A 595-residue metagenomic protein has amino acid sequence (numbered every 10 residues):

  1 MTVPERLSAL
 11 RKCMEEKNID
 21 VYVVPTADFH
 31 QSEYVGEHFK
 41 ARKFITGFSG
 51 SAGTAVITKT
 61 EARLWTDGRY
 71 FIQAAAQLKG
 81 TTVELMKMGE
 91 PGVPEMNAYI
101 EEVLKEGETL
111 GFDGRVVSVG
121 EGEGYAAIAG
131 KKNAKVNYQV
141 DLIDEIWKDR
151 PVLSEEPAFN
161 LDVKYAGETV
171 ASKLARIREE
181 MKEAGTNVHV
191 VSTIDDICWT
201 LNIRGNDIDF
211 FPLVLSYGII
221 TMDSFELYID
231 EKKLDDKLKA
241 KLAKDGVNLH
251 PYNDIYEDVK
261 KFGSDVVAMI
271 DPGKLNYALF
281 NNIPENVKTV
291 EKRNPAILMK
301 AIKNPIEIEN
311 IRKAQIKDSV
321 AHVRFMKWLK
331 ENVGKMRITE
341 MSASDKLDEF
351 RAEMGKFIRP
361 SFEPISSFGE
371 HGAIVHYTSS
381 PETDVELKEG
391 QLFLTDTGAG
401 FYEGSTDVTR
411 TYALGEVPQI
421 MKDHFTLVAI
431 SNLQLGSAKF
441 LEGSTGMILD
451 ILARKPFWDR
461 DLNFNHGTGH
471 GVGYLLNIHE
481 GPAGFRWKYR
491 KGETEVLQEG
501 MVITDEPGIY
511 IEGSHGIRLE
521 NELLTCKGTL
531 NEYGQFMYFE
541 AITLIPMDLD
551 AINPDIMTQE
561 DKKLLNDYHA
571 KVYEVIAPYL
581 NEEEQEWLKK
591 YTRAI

Functional and structural regions predicted by a protein language model:
M1-I595: Active-site neighborhoods and metal-handling regions in enzymes and metal-associated proteins
